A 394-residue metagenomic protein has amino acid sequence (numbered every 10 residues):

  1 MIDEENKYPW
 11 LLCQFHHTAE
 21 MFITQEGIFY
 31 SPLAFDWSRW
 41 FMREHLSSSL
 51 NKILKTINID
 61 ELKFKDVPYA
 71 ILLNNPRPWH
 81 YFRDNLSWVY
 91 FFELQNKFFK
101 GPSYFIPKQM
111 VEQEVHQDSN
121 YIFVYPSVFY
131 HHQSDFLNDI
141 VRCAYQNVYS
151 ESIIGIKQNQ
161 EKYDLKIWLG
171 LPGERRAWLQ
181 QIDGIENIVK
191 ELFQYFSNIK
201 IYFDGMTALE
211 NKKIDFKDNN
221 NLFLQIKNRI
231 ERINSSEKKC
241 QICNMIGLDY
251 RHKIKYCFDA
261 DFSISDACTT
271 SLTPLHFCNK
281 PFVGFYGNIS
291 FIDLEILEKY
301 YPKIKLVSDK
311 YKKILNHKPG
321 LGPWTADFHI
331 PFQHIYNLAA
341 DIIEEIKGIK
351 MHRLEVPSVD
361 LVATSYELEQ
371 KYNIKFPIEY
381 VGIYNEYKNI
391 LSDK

Functional and structural regions predicted by a protein language model:
M1-F262, D266-K394: N-terminal targeting/anchoring "stem" of glycan-biosynthesis enzymes
